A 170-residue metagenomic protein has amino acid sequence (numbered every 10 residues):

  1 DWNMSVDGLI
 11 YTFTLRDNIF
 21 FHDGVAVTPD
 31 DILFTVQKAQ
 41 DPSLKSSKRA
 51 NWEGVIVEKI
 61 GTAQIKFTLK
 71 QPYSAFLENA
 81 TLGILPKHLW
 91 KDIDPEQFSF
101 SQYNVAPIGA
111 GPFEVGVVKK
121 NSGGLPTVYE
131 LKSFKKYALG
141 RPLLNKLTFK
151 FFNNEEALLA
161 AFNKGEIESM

Functional and structural regions predicted by a protein language model:
D1-K45, K66-T68, L158-A161: Aromatic- and charge-enriched surface segment that lines or borders ligand/interaction sites
M4, T14-L15, K59, L69 (+3 more regions): Hydrophobic residues in beta-strands and at strand termini
I10, F67, L139-K150, E166: A local structural motif
T12-T14, R49-D94: Surface-exposed binding/hinge segments that line and control ligand-binding clefts or catalytic entry sites
L15-D23, G54-V55, Y103, L147-F151 (+1 more regions): Second-shell loop/turn segments in exported
F20-H22, P42-S43, I65, Y73-L77 (+4 more regions): Short beta-strands and strand-coil junctions in structured, solvent-facing domains, enriched
A39, I56-K59, G116-E130, K150-M170: Extracellular/periplasmic solute-recognition and catalytic clefts
L82-P142, K146, N154-A157: Gly/Pro-rich hinge or "lid" segments in bacterial periplasmic/extracellular proteins
